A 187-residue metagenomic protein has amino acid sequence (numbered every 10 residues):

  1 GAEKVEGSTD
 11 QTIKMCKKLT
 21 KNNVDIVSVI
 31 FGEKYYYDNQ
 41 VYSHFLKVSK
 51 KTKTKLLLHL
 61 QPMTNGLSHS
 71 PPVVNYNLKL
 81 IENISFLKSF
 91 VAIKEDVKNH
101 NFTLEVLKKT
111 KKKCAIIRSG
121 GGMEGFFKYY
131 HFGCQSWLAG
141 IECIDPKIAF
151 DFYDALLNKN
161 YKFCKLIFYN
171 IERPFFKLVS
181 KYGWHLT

Functional and structural regions predicted by a protein language model:
G1-N75: Active-site beta->alpha loop and helix N-cap motifs at the rims of alpha/beta catalytic domains
L58-Y182: Catalytic alpha/beta core domains of metabolic enzymes, predominantly
G183-T187: A mid-to-C-terminal "edge-of-domain" accessory segment
